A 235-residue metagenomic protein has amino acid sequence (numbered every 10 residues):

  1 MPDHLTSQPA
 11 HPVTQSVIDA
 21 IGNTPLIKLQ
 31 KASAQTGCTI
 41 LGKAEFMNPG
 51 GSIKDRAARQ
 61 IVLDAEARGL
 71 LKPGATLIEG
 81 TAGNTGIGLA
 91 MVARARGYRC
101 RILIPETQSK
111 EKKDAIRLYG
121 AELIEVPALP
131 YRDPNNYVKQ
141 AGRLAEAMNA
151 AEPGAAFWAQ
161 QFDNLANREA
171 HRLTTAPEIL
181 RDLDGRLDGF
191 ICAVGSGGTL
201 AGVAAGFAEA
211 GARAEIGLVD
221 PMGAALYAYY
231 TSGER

Functional and structural regions predicted by a protein language model:
M1-R235: PLP-dependent amino-acid enzyme catalytic core
